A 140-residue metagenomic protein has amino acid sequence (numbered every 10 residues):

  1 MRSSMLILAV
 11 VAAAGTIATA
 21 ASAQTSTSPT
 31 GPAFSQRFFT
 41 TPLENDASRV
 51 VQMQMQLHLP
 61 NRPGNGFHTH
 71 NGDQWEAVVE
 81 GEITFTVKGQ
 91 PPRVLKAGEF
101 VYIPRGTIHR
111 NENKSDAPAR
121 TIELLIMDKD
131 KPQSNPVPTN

Functional and structural regions predicted by a protein language model:
R2-L6, A13-Q52, V94, Y102 (+1 more regions): A short, N-terminal "cap"/entry segment at the start of jelly-roll beta-barrel domains of the cupin/DSBH fold
A47, H58-L59, G89-G106: Short acidic-glycine-tyrosine-enriched beta hairpin
S48-V50, N61-W75: A short beta-loop-beta micro-motif enriched in histidine and acidic residues
M53-L57, W75, F100-Y102, E123-L124: Conserved hydrophobic/aromatic beta-strand scaffold that supports enzyme active sites
P63-N65, T84, P91, V101 (+1 more regions): Histidine-centered metal-chelating micro-motifs
N71-G89: Glycine- and acidic-residue-biased ligand/ion/polar-headgroup-sensing regions
P92, G106-K131: Ligand-binding loop in jelly-roll beta-barrel domains
